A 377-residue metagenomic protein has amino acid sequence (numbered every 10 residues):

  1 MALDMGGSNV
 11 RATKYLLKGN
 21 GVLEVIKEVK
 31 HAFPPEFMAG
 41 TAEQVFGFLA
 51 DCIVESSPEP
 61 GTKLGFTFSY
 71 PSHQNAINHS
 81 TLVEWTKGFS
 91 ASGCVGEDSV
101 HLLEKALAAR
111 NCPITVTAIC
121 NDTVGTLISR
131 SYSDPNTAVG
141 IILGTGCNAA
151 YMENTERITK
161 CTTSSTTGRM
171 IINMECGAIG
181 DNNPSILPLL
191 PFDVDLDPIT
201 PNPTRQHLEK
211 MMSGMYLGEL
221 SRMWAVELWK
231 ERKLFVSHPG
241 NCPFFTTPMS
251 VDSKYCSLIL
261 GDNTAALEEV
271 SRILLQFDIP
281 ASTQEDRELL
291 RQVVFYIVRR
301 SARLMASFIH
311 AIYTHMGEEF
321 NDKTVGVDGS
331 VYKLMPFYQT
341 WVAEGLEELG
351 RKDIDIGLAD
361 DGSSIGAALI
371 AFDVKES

Functional and structural regions predicted by a protein language model:
M1-D4, K63-G65, A118, A138-I142 (+4 more regions): Short glycine-aspartate micro-motif
M1-T62, A108, S133, P191-S377: ATP-binding/phosphotransfer module of carbohydrate and carboxylate kinases, centering on a glycine-rich
L3-R11, S69, V124, I142-G146 (+2 more regions): A short acidic Gly-Thr/Ser loop motif
T13-K14, E24, N75-I77, Y151-M152: Intrinsically disordered, low-complexity regions enriched in proline, serine, glycine and charged residues
K14-L16, T67-Y70, N121, I142-G144 (+1 more regions): Glycine-rich, histidine-containing beta strand-loop boundary motifs that form or position
L23, K87-G96, L127-W229, F235 (+2 more regions): Glycine-rich phosphate-binding loop of actin/hexokinase-like ATP-binding domains
K30-A50, S72-V139, T155-A178, N182-L187 (+1 more regions): Glycine-rich phosphate-binding loop and adjoining helix at the ATP-binding site of ATP-dependent phosphoryl-transfer
S69-Q74, T123-T126, G329-K333, G362-S363: Short, internal active-site loops enriched in acidic
